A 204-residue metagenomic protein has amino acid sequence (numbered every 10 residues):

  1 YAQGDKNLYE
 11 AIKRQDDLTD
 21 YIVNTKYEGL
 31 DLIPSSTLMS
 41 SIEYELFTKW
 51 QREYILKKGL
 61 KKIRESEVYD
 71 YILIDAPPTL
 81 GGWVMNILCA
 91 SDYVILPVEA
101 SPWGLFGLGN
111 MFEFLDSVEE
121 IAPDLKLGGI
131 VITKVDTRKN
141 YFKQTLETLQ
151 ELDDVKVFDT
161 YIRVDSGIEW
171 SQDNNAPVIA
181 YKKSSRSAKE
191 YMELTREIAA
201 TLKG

Functional and structural regions predicted by a protein language model:
Y1-G204: P-loop NTP-binding core
